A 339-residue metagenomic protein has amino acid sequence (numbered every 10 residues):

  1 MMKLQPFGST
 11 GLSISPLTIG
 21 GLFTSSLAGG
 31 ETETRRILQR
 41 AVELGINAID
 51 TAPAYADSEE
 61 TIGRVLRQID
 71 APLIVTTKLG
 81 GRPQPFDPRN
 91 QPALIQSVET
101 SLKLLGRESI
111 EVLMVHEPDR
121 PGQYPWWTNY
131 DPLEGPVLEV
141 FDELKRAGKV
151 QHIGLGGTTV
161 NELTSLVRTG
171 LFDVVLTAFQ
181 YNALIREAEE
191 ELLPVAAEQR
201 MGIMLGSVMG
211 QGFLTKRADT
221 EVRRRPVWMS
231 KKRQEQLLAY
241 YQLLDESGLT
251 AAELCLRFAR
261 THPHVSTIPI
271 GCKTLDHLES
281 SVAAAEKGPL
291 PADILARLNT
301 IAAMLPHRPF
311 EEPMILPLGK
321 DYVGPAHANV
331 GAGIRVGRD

Functional and structural regions predicted by a protein language model:
M1-I74, R338: N-terminal binding-site loop/beta-alpha segment at the start of enzyme catalytic domains that lines or forms
F7, I19, A41, I49 (+11 more regions): Conserved, mostly hydrophobic/aromatic
G8-G11, G63-I74, K103-E108, L166-G170 (+1 more regions): Acidic (Asp/Glu)-rich catalytic clusters
G20-T32, L79-I95, Y124-Y130: Active-site mouth loops of central-metabolism enzymes
A28-A41, R89-L105, T158-S165: Short, acidic/polar
E60-K78, L133-A147: Alpha-helix-loop-beta-strand connector modules within alpha/beta enzyme cores
L102-W126: Active-site groove signature of glycoside hydrolases
P118-H307, M314-D339: Beta/alpha (TIM)-barrel catalytic core signal, keyed to glycine-rich beta->alpha loops juxtaposed to Asp/Glu that bind
